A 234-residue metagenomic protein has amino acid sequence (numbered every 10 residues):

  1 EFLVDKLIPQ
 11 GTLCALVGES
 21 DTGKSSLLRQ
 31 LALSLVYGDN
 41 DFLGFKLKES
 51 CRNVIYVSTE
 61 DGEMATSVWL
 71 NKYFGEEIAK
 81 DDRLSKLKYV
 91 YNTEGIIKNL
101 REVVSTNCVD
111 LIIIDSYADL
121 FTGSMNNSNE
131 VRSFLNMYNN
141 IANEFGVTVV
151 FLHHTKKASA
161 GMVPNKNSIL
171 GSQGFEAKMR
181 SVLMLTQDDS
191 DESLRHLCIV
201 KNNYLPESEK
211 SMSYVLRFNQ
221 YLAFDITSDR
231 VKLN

Functional and structural regions predicted by a protein language model:
E1-I8, D41-G44: Pre-Walker A adenine-sensing motif
V4, E19-S20, K48-S133, M137-N140 (+2 more regions): Conserved inter-motif catalytic segment of the P-loop NTP-binding fold
L13-C14, V54: Conserved beta-strand position immediately N-terminal to the Walker
A15-L16, D21, S25-S26, N129-L222: Phosphate-binding/switch region of NTP-binding enzymes
L27, L31: Hydrophobic positions on the alpha1 helix immediately C-terminal to the Walker A/P-loop
S34-C51: Post-Walker A helix-loop "phosphate-sensing" segment adjacent to the P-loop in P-loop NTPases
Q220-N234: NTP-binding/hydrolysis catalytic cores, primarily Walker-type P-loop NTPases
